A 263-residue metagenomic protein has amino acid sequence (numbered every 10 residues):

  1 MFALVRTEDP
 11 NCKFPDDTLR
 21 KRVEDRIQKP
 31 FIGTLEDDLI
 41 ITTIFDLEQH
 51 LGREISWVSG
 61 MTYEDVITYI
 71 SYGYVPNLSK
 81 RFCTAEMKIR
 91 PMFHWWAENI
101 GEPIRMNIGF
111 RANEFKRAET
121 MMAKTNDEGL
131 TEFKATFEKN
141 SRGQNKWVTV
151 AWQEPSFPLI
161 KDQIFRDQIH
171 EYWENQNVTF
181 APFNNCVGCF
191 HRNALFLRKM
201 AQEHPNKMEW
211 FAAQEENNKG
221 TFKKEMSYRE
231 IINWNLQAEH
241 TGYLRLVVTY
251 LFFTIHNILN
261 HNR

Functional and structural regions predicted by a protein language model:
M1-R263: Nucleotide-activated chemistry modules centered on ATP-dependent adenylation/adenylyltransferase
